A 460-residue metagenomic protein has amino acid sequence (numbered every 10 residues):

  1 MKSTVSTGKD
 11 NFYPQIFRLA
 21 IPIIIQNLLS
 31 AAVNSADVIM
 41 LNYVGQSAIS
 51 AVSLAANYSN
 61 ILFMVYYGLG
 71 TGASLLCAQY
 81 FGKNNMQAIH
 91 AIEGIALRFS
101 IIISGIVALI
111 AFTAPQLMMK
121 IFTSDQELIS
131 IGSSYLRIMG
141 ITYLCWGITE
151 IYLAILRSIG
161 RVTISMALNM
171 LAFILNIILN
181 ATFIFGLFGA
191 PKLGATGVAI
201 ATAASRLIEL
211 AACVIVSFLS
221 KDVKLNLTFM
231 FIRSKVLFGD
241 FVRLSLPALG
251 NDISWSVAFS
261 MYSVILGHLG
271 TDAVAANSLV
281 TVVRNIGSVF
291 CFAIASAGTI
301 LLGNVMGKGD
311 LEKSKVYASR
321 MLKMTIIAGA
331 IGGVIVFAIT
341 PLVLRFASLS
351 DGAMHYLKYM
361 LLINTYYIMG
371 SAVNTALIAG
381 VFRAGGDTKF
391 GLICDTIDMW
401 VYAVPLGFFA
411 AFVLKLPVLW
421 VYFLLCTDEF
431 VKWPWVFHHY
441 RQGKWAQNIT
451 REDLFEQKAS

Functional and structural regions predicted by a protein language model:
M1-A20, C77-T142, A190-S245, L302-Y367 (+1 more regions): Short alpha-helical transmembrane segments in multi-pass integral membrane proteins
T7-I39, Y43-V44, N60-G72, L76 (+5 more regions): N-terminal transmembrane alpha-helices
R18-D37, I138, T149, A172 (+5 more regions): Transmembrane helical elements of multi-pass membrane transporters/channels
I24, L28, A32, A36 (+17 more regions): Generic alpha-helical transmembrane segments of integral inner-membrane proteins, especially permease/transport modules
L28, A32-S50, M119-Q126, T182-L193 (+4 more regions): Helix-terminus/linker motif at the lipid-water interface of multi-pass membrane proteins
L41-N60, I92, E127-I131, A195-G197 (+5 more regions): Interfacial/gating helices of multi-pass transporter permease domains
I49-L109, W146-S165, S263, A276-T340 (+1 more regions): Small-residue-rich hydrophobic transmembrane alpha-helices
G70, M139-S158, S165-F173, V198-C213 (+5 more regions): Short runs within selected transmembrane alpha-helices of multi-pass transporters and secretion channels
